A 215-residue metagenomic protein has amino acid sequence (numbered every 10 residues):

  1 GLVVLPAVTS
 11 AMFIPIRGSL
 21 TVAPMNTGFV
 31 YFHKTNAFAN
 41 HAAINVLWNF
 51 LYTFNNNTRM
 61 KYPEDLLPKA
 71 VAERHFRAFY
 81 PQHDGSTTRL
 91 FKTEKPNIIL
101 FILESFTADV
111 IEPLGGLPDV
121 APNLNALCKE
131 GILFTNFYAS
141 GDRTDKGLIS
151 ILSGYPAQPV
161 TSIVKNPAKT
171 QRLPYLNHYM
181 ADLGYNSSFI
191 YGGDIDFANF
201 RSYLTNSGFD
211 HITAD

Functional and structural regions predicted by a protein language model:
L2-L20: Internal/C-terminal transmembrane anchor helices
R17-D215: Soluble catalytic regions of membrane-associated enzymes that act on cell-envelope and secretory-pathway components
